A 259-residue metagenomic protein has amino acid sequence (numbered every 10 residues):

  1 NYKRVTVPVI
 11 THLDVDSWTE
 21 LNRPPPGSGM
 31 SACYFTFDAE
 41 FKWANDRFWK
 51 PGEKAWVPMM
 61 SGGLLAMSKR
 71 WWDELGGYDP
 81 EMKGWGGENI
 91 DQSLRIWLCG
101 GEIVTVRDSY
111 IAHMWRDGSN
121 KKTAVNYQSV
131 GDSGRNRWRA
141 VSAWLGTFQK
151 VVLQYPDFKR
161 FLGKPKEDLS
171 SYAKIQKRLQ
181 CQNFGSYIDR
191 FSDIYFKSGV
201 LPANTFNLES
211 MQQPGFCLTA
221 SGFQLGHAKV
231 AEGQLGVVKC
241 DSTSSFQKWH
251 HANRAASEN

Functional and structural regions predicted by a protein language model:
N1-E40, E102: Conserved donor NDP-sugar-binding/catalytic core segment of glycosyltransferases
Y2-R4, M60-G63, C99-E102, P214 (+1 more regions): Core residues of folded domains in eukaryotic genome-function proteins
E20, L94, L98-L201: Active-site-adjacent helix/loop segment of glycosyltransferases that harbors family-specific signature motifs
G27-R47, P51, I111, V125-A140: Catalytic lobes of large eukaryotic enzymes
K42-A66: A recurrent flexible, glycine/aromatic-enriched loop bordering the glycosyltransferase active site that acts as
M59, G63-A66, R70-G76, E81-S109: A short, conserved alpha-helix in the catalytic core of glycosyltransferases
F196-N259: Lectin-like carbohydrate-binding module/patch detector with strong preference for beta-trefoil
